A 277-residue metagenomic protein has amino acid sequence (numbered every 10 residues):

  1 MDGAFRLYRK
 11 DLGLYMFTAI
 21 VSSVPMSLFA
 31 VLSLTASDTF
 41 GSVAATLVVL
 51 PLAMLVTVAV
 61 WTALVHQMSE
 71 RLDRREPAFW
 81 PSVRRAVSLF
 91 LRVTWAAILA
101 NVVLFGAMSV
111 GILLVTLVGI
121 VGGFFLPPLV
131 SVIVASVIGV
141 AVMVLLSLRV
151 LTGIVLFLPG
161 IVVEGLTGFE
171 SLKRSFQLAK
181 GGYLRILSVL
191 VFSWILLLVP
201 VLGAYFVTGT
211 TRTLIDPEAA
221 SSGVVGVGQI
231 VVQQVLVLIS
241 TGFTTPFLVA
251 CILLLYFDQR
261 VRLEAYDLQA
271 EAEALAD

Functional and structural regions predicted by a protein language model:
D2-P25, F79-A107, R149-P200, I230-Q233: Interfacial aromatic "cap" segments that immediately flank transmembrane helices in multipass membrane proteins
G3, F40, V56, V60 (+3 more regions): Juxtamembrane transition segments at transmembrane-helix termini in multipass membrane proteins
K10-L14, M26, A30, L34 (+2 more regions): Short helix-loop boundary/capping segments at the starts of domains
D11, M16, V43-T46, L50 (+3 more regions): Generic alpha-helix structural propensity
P25-A53, M108-S147, V201-T245: Membrane-helix interface segments in multi-pass membrane proteins
V49-V65, E70, I98-L113: Specific transmembrane helices
T62-R85: Hydrophobic transmembrane alpha-helix segments characteristic of membrane transport and insertion machinery
